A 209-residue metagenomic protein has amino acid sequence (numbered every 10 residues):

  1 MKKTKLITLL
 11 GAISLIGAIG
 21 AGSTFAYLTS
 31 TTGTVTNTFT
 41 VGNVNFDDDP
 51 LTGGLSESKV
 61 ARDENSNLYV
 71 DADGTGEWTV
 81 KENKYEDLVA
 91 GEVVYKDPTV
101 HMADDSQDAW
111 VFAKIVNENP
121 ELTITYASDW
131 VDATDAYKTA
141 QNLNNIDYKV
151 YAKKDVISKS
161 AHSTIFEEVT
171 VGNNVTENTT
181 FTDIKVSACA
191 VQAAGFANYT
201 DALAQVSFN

Functional and structural regions predicted by a protein language model:
K2-N209: Long, small/polar-residue-biased beta-strand-and-loop interaction regions
